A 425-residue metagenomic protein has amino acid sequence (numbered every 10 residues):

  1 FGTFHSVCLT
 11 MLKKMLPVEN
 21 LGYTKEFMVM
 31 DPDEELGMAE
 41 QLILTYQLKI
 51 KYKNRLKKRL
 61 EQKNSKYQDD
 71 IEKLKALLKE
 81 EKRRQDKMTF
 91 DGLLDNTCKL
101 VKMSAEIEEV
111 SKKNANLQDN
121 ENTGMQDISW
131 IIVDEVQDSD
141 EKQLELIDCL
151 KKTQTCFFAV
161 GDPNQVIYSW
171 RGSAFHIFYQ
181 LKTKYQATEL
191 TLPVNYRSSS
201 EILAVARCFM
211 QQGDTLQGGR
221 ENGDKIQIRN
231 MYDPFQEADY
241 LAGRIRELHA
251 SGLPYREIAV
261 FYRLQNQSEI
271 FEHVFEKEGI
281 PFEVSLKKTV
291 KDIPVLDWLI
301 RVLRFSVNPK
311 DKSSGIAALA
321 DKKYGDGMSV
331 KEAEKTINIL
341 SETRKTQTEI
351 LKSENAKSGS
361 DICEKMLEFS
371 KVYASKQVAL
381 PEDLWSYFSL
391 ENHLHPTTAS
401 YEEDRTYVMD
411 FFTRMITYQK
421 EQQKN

Functional and structural regions predicted by a protein language model:
F1-N20, E109, K113-Q118, A204-R207: P-loop NTPase Walker
V7, K14, V18, T45-K49 (+11 more regions): Phosphate/oxyanion-binding loops and surfaces in catalytic or ligand/nucleic-acid-binding neighborhoods
M15-D31, Q41-Y52, E81-D86, I107-E108 (+6 more regions): Short, polar/flexible loop-turn hinges at active-site or ligand-entry regions and domain interfaces
E19-N20, T24-E26, M30-E135, E141-L146 (+5 more regions): Accessory N-terminal region flanking or inserted into the helicase ATPase core in nucleic-acid motor proteins
V29, Q68, R83, K87-D91 (+8 more regions): Conserved phosphate/pyrophosphate-binding and hydrolysis machinery centered on Walker-type P-loop NTPases, extending
Q126-D127, I132, Q137, E141-S314 (+1 more regions): Conserved motor-region signature of P-loop NTPase helicases/translocases
S313-A317, E342-N425: Accessory C-terminal helicase-associated subdomains
I316-L340: Helix-hairpin-helix
